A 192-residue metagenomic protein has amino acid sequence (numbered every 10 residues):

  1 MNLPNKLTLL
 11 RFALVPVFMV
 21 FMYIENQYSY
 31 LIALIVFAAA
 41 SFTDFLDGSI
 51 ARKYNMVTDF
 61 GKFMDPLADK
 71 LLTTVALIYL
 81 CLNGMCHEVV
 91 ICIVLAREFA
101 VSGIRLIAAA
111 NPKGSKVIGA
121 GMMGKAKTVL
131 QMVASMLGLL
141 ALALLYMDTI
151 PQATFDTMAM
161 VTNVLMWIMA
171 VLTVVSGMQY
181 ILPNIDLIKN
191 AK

Functional and structural regions predicted by a protein language model:
M1-K192: Alpha-helical transmembrane bundles and membrane-interface segments of multipass inner-membrane proteins
